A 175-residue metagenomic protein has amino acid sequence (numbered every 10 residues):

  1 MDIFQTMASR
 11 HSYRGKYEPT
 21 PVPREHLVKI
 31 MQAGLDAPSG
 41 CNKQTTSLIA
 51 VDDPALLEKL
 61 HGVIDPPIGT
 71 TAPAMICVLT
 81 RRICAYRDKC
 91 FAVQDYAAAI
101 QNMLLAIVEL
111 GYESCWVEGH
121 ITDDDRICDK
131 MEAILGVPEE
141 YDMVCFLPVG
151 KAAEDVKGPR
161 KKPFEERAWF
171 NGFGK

Functional and structural regions predicted by a protein language model:
M1-K175: Acidic, surface-exposed loops and disordered segments
